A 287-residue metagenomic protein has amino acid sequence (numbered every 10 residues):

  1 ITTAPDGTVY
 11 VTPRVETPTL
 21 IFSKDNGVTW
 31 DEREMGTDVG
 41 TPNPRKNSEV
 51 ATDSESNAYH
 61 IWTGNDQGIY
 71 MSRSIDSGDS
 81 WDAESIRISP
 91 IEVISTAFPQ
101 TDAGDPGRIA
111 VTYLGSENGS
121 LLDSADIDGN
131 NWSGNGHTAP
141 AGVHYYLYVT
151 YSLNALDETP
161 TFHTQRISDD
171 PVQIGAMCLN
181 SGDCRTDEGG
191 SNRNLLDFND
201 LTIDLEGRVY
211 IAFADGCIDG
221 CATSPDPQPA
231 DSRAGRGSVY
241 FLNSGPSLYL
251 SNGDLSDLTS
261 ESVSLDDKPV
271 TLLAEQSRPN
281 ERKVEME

Functional and structural regions predicted by a protein language model:
I1-E287: Extracellular, repeat-based ectodomains that mediate carbohydrate processing or recognition
